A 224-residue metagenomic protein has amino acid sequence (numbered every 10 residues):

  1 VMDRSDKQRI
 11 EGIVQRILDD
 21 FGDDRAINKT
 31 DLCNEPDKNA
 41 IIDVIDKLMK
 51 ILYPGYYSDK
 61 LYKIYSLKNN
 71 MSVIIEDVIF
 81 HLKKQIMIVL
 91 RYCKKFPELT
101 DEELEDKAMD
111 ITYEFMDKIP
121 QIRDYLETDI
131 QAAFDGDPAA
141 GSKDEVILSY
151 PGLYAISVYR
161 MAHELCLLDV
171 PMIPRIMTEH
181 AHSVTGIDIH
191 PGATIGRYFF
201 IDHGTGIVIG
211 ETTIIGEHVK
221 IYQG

Functional and structural regions predicted by a protein language model:
V1-I176: Terminal amphipathic alpha-helical/low-complexity segments used for targeting or macromolecular assembly
A181-Q223: Structural signal for interior beta-strand "rungs" in well-ordered beta-sheet cores of soluble enzyme domains
